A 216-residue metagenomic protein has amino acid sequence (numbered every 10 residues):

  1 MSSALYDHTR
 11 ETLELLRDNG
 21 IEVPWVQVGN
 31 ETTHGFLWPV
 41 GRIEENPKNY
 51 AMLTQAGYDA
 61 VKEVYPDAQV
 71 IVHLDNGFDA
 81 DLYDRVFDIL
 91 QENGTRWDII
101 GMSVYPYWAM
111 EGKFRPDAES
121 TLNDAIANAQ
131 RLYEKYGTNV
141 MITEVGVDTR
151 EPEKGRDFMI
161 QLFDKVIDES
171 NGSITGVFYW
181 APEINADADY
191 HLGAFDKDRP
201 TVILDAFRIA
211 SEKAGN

Functional and structural regions predicted by a protein language model:
M1-S2, G41-P47, E151: Second-shell loop/turn segments in exported
M1-V28, N49-A60, R85-N93, I160-E169: An active-site-proximal structural segment forming one wall of the substrate-binding cleft that immediately precedes
L15-D18, Q27, F36, E45 (+4 more regions): Aromatic-rich peripheral "rim/lid" segments of glycoside hydrolase catalytic domains that contact and position glycan
P24-G29, P66-D75, D196-K197: Short, surface-exposed recognition loops or helix-turn segments adjacent to catalytic cores
V26, G57, I100, E144 (+1 more regions): Conserved, mostly hydrophobic/aromatic
V28-T33, H73-G77, S103-Y107, V145-D148 (+1 more regions): Active-site beta-loop-alpha junctions enriched in small/polar residues
P39, P47-V72: A surface/extracellular/periplasmic glyco- and lipid-processing/surface-interacting theme
M52, E63-Q69, D81-E153, I167-D168 (+1 more regions): Glycoside hydrolase catalytic-domain groove-lining segments
